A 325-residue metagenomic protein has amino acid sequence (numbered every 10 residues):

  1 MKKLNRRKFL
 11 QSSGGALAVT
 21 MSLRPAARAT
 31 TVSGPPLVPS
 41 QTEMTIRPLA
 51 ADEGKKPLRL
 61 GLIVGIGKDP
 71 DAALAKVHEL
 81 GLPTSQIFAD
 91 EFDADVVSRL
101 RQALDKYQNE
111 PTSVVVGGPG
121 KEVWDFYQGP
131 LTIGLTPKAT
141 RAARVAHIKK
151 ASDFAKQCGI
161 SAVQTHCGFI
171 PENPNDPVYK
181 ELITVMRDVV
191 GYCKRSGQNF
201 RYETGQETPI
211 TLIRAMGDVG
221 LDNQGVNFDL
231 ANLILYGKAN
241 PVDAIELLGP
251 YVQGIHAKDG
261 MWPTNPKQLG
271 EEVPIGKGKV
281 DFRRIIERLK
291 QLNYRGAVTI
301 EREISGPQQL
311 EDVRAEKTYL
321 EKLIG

Functional and structural regions predicted by a protein language model:
K2-K3, R7-L23, R28-T31, L37-R59 (+3 more regions): Histidine-acidic metal/acid-base catalytic patches
S13-G14, V19-S22, D52, D71 (+3 more regions): Active-site acidic/histidine proton-transfer and metal-coordination neighborhood in alpha/beta enzyme cores
L58-V64, S85-I87, P111-V116, V163-T165 (+4 more regions): Hydrophobic faces of well-ordered beta-strands that scaffold small-molecule active sites in alpha/beta enzyme cores
I63-G67, F88-D90, V116-P119, G168-I170 (+4 more regions): Active-site beta-loop-alpha junctions enriched in small/polar residues
Q86-K106, C167-P174: Glycine-rich, proline-tolerant flexible connector loops at the mouths of alpha/beta enzymes
A103-G118, I183-C193, F282: Alpha-helix-loop-beta-strand connector modules within alpha/beta enzyme cores
P119-L131, P263-Q268: Short, flexible, mixed-charge acidic loops at enzyme active sites
